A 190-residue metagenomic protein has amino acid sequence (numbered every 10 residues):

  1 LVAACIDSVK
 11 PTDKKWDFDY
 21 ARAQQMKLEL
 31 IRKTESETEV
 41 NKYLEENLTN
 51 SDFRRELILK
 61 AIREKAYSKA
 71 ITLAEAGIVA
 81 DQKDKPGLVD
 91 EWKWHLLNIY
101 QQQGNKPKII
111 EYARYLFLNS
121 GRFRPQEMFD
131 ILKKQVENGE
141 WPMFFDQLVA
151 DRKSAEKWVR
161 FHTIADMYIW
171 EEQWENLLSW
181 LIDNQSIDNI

Functional and structural regions predicted by a protein language model:
L1-I190: Eukaryote-biased, non-catalytic alpha-solenoid scaffold regions
